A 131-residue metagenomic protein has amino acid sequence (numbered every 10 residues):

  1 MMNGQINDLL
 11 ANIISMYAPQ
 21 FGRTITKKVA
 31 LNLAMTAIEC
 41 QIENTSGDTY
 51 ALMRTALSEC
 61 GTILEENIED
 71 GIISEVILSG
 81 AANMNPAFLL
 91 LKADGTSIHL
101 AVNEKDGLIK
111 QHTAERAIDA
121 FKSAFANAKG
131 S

Functional and structural regions predicted by a protein language model:
M1-S131: Ser/Thr-rich, low-complexity intrinsically disordered terminal regions
